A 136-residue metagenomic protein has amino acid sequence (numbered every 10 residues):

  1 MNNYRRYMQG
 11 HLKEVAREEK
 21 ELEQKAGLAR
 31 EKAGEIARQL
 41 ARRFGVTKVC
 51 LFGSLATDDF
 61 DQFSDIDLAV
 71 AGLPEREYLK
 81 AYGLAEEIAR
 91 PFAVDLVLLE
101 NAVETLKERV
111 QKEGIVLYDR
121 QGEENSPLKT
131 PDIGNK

Functional and structural regions predicted by a protein language model:
M1-G45, T57-Q62, L73-K136: Catalytic core of pol beta-like nucleotidyltransferases
T47-L55: Short gly/ser-rich loop at a beta-strand->alpha-helix junction or flexible surface loop bordering the NTP-binding
A69-A71: Short hydrophobic/aromatic beta-strand micro-patches that form the beta-sheet surface supporting nucleotide- or nucleic
